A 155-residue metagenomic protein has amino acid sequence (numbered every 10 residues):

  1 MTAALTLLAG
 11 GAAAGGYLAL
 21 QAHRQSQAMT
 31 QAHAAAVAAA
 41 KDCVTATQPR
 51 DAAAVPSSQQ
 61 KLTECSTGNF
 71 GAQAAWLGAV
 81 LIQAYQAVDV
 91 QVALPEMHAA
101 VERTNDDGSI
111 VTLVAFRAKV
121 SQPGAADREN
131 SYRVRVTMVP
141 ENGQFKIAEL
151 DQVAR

Functional and structural regions predicted by a protein language model:
M1-R50: Juxtamembrane and targeting peptides
T6, R103-N105, M138-P140: Short, low-complexity Ser/Thr-rich regulatory SLiMs
Q31-A87: Core segments of small alpha/beta cavity-forming domains
G78, V114-A118, D151-Q152: A mature extracytoplasmic/lumenal domain signature
V88-Q122: Surface-exposed, charged secondary-structure patches
E96, D107-S109, E129-R133, F145: Extracytoplasmic
P123-R128: Solvent-exposed, non-transmembrane alpha-helical starts
S131-R155: Short beta-strand edge/turn micro-motifs at domain boundaries
